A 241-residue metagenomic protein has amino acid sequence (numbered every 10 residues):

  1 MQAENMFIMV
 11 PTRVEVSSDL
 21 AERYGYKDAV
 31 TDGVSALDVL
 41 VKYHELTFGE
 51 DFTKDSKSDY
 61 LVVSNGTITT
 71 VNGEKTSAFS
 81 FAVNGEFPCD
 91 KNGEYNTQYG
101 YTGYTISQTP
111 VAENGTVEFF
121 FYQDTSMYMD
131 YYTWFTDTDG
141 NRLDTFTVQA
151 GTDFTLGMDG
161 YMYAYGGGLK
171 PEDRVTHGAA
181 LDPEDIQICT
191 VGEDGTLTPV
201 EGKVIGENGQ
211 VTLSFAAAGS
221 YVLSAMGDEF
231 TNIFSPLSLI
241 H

Functional and structural regions predicted by a protein language model:
M1-I240: Ubiquitin-like/PB1-type beta-grasp interaction modules and other compact soluble beta-rich domains
